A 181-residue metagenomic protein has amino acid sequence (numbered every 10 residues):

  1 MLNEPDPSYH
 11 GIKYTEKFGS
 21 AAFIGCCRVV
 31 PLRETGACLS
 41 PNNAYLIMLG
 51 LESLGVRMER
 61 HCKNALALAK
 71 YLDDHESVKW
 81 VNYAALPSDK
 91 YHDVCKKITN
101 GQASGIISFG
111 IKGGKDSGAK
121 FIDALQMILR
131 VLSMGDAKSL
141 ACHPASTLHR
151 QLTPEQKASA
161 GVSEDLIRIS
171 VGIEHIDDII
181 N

Functional and structural regions predicted by a protein language model:
M1-I106, G110-K138: Active-site C-terminal subdomain of aminotransferase-like
R57, D123-A124, K138-N181: PLP-dependent enzyme catalytic core of the Aspartate aminotransferase-like
